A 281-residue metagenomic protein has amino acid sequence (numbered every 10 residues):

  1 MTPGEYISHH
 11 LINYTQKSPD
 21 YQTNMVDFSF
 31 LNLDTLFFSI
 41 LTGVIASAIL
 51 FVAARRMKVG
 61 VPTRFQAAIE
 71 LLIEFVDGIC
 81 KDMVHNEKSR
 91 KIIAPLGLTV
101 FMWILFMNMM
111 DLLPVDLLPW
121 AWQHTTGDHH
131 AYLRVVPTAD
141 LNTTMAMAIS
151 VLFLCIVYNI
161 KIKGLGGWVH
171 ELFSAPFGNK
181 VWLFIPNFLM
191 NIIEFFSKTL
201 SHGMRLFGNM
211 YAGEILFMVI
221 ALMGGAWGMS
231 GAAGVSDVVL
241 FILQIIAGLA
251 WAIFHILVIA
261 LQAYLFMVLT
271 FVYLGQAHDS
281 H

Functional and structural regions predicted by a protein language model:
M1-H281: Selective transmembrane helix interface/packing segments
